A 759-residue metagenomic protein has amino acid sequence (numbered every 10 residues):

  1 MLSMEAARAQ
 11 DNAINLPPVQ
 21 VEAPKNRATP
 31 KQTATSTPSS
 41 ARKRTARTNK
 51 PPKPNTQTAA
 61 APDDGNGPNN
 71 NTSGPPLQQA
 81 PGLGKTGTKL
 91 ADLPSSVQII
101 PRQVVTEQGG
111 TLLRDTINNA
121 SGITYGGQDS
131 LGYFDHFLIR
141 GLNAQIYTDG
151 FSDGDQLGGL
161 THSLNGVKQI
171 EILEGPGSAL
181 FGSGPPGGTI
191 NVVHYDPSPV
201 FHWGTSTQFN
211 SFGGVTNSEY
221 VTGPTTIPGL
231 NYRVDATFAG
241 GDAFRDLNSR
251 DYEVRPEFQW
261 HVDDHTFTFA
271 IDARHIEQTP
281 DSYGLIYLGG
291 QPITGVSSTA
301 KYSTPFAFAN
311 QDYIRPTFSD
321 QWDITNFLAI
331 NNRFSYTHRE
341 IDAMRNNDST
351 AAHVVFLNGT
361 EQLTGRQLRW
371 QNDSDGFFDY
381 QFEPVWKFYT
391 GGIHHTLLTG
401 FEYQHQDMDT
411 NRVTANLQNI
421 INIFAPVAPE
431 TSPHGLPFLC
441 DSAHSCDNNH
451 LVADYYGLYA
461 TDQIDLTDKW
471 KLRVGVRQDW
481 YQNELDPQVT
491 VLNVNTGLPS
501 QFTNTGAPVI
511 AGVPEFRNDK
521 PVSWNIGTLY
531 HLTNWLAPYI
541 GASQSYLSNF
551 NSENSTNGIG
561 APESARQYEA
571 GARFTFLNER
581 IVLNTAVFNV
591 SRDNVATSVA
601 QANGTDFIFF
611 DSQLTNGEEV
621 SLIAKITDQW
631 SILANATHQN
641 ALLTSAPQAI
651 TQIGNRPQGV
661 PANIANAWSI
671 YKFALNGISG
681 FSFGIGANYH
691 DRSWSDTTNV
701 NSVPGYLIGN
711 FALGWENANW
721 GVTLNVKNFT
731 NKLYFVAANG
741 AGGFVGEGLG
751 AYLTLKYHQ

Functional and structural regions predicted by a protein language model:
Y125, H136, F151-E174, V193-H194: Short acidic/polar hinge/loop motifs at secondary-structure boundaries that mediate gating or recognition
G166-K168, A179-P256, W260-F267, I581: Outer-membrane beta-barrel translocator/receptor signature
G229-Y232, D264-F269, F327-I330, G392 (+6 more regions): Repeated loop/turn-to-beta-strand initiation elements of outer-membrane beta-barrel proteins
G241, R255-H261, T266-D323, F327 (+4 more regions): Acidic/polar loop-and-plug regions of large Gram-negative outer-membrane beta-barrel proteins
H261, D375, H394-Q406, N449-R592 (+3 more regions): Structural signature of Gram-negative outer-membrane beta-barrels, strongest in the C-terminal barrel of TonB-dependent
Q321-D323, A329-S335, R339-R345, P538 (+2 more regions): Membrane-embedded beta-barrel scaffold of Gram-negative outer-membrane proteins
N589-S591, F609-T697, T754-H758: Gram-negative outer-membrane beta-barrel transporters
N688-D696, G714-Q759: C-terminal beta-signal and adjacent terminal beta-strands/loops of Gram-negative outer-membrane beta-barrel proteins
